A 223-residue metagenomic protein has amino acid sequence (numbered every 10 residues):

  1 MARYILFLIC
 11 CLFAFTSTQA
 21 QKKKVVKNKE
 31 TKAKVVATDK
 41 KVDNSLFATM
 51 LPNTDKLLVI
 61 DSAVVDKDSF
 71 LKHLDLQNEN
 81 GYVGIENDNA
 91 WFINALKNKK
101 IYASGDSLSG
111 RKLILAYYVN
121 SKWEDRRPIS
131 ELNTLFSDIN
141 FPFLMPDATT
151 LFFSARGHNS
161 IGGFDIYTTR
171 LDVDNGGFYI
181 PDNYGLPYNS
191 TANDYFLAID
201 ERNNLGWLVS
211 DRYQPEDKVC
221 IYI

Functional and structural regions predicted by a protein language model:
M1-K24: Bacterial Sec-dependent N-terminal signal peptides
K22-I223: Short, conserved micro-motifs composed of acidic
